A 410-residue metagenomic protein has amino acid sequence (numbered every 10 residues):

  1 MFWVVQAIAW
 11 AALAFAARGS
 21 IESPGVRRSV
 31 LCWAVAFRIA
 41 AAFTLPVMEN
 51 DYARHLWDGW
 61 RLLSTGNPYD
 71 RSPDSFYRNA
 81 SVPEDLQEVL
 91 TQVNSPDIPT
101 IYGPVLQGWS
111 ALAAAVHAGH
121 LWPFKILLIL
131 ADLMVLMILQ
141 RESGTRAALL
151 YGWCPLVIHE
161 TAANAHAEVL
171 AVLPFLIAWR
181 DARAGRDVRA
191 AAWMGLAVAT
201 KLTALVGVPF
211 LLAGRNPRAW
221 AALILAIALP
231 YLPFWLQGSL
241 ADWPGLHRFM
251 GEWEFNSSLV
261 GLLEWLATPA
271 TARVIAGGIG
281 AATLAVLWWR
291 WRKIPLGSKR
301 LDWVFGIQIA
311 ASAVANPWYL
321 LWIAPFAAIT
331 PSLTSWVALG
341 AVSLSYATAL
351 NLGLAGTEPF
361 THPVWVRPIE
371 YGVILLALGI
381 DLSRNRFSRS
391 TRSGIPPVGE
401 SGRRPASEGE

Functional and structural regions predicted by a protein language model:
M1-A41, G297, I380-S388, E408: Start-transfer (signal-anchor) and selected internal transmembrane alpha helices of multi-pass inner/ER membrane
A11-G19, L112, W122-R146, V172-L173 (+2 more regions): Transmembrane-helix motifs of polytopic, lipid-linked glycan transferases
G25-L127: Intramembrane catalytic core of multi-pass membrane enzymes that act on lipidic substrates
R27-S29, L139-L156, R189: Transmembrane-helix signature of polytopic, membrane-embedded enzymes that assemble or transfer cell-envelope glycans
W33-F37, R215-W235, A341: Hydrophobic alpha-helical membrane-interfacial segments at the cytosolic entry of transmembrane helices
A34, I126-I129, T145-A182, M194-V198 (+2 more regions): Membrane-embedded helix bundles of polyisoprenyl
A228-Y231, R248-P317, F387: Aromatic/glycine/proline-enriched transmembrane-helix motif characteristic of membrane-embedded glycan-assembly enzymes
W253, S332-S390, P397, E410: Aromatic-enriched
